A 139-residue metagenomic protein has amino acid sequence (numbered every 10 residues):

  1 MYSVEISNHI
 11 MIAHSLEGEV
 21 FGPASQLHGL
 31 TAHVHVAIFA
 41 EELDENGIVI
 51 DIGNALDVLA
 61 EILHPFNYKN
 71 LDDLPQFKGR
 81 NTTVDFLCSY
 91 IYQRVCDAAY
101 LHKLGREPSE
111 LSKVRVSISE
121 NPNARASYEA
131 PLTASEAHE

Functional and structural regions predicted by a protein language model:
M1-E139: Charge-rich, low-complexity N-terminal segments
